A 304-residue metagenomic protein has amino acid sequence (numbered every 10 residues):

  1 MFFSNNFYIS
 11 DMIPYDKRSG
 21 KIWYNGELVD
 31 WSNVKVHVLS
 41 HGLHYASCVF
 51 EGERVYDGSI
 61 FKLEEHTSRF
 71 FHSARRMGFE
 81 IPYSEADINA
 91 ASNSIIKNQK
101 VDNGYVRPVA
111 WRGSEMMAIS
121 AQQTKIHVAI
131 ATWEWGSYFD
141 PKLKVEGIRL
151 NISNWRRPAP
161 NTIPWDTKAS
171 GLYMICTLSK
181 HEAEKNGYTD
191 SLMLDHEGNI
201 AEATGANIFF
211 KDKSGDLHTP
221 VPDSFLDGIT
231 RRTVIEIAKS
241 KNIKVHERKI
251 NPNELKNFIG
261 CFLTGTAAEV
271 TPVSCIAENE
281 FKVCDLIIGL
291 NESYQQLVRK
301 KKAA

Functional and structural regions predicted by a protein language model:
M1-S94, I119-A304: Helix-start/capping segments and mature chain N-termini
N89-M116, W133: Short, acidic/charged, Gly/Pro-enriched secondary-structure junctions
